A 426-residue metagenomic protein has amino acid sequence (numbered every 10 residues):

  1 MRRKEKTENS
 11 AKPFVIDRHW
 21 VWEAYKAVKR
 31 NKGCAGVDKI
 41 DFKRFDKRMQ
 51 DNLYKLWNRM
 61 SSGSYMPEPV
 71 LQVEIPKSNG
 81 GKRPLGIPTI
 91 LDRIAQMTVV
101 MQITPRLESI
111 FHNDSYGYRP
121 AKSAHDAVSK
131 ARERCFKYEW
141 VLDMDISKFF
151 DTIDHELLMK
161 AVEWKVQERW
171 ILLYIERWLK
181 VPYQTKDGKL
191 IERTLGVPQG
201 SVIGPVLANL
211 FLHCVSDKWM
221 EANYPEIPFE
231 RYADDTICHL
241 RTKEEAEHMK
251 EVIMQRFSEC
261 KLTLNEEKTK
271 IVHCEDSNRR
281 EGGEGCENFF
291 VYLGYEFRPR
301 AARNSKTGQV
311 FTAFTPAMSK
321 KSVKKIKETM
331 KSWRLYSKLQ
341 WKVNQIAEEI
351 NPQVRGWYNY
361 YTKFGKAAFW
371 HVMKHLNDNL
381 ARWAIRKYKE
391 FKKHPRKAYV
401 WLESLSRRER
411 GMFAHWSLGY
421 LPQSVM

Functional and structural regions predicted by a protein language model:
M1-Q50: Non-catalytic, polymerase-adjacent accessory regions of viral genome-replication enzymes
C34, R44-P69: Amphipathic alpha-helical blocks
R59-E74, S78, I110-E275, F289: Conserved polymerase palm-domain catalytic core
K180, K261-K338: A conserved non-catalytic segment of reverse transcriptases and RNA-directed RNA polymerases corresponding to the late
E192-V197, T312-T315, K331-I346, G356-F369: Short, solvent-exposed helix-loop connector elements
Y232, T269-S277, I350, W370-N377 (+1 more regions): A glycine-rich phosphate-binding loop feature that marks nucleotide/adenosyl-phosphate handling sites
I346-F391: Non-catalytic, peripheral interaction segments enriched in hydrophobic/basic residues
H375, N379, A384, Y388-M426: Extended C-terminal regions of large enzymes
